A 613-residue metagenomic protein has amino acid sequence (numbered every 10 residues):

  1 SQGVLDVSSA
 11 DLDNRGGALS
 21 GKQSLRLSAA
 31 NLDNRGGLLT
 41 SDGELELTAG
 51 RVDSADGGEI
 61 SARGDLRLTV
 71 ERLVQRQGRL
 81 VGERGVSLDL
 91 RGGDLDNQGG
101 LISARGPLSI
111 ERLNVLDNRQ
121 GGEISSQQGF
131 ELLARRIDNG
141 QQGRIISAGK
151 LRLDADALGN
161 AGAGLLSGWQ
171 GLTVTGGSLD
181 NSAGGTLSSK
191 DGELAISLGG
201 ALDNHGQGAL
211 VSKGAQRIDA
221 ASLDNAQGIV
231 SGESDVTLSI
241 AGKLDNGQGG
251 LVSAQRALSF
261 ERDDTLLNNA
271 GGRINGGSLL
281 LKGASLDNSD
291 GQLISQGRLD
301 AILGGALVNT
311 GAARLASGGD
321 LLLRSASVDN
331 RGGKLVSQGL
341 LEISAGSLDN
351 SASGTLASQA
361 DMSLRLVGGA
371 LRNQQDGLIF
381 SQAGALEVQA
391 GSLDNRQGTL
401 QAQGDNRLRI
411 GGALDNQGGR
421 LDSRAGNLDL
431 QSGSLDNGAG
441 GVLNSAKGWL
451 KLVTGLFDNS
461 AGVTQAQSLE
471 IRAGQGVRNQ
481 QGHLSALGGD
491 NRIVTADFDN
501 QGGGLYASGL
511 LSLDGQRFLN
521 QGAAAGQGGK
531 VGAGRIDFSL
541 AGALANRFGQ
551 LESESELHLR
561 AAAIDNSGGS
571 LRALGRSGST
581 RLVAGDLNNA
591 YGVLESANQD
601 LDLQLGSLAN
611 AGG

Functional and structural regions predicted by a protein language model:
G3-A10, Q23-A30, G43-G50, G64-E71 (+32 more regions): Well-ordered beta-strand segments characteristic of repetitive beta-sheet solenoids
N14-S20, N34-T40, A55-I60, Q75-V81 (+25 more regions): Short, T/G/N/S-enriched strand-turn elements that build extracellular solenoid repeat scaffolds
